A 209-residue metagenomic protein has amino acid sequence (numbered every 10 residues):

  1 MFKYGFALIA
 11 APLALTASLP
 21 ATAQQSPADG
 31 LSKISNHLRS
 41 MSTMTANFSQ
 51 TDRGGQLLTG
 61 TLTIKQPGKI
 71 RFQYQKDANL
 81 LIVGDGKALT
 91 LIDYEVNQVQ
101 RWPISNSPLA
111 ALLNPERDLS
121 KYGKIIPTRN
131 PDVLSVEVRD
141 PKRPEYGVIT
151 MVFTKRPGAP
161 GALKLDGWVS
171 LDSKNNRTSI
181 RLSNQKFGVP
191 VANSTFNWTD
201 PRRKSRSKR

Functional and structural regions predicted by a protein language model:
M1-I9: Bacterial N-terminal signal peptides that target proteins for export
S18-P20: N-terminal signal peptide c-region/cleavage motif recognized by signal peptidases
A23-S42: Short N-terminal segments immediately surrounding and downstream of signal-peptide cleavage
N36-G54: A short, Trp-centered hydrophobic/proline-enriched beta-strand micro-motif
M41-T43, L57-T59, K65-P67, D77 (+5 more regions): Extracytoplasmic
D52-G54, E95, K174: Solvent-exposed strand-loop boundary residues in beta-sheet-rich modules
T61-L113, T178: An acidic-aromatic
S120-Y122, P127-R209: Gly/Pro-enriched, hydrophobic low-complexity segments that function as extracytoplasmic propeptides/linkers
